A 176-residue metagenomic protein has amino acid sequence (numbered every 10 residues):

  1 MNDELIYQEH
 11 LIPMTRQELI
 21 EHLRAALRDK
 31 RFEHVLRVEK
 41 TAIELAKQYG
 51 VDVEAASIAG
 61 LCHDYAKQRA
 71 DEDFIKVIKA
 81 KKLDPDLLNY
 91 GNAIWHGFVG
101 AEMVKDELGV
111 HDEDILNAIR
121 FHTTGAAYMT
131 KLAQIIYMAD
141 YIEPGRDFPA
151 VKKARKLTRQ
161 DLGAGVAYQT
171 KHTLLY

Functional and structural regions predicted by a protein language model:
N2-Y7, L11-R28: Generic N-terminal amphipathic, Lys/Arg-enriched alpha-helix
E21-A26, Q48-Y168: Divalent metal-dependent catalytic cores for phosphoryl transfer on phosphate-bearing substrates
D29-E33: A short, charge-rich alpha-helical start-of-domain segment used by transcription regulators
H172-Y176: Short, intrinsically disordered, charge-balanced linker/junction segments flanking boundaries in proteins
